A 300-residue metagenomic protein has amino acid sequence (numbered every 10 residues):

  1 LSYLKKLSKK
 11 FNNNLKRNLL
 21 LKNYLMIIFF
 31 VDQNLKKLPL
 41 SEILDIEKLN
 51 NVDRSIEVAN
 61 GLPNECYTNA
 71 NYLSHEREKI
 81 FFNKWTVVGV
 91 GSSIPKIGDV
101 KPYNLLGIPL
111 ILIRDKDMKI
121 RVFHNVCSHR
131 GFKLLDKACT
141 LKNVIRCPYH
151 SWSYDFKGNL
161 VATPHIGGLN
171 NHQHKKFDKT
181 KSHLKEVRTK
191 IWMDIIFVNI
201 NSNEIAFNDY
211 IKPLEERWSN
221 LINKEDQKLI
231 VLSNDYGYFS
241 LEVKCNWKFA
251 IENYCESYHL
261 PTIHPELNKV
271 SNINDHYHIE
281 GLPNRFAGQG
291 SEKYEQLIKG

Functional and structural regions predicted by a protein language model:
S2-K10: Extreme N-terminal basic, low-complexity initiation segments that serve as generic localization/processing leaders
L4, L15, L19, Y24-L25: Short hydrophobic targeting helices and cationic amphipathic motifs that mediate membrane/organellar targeting
M26-Q33, R114, K119, K190-I191 (+1 more regions): C-terminal catalytic domain of Rieske-type non-heme iron oxygenases
I27-A138, K185-K190: N-terminal pre-ligand scaffold of iron-sulfur
R54, N60, N64-C66, K79 (+8 more regions): Flexible, active-site-adjacent loop/turn segments at secondary-structure boundaries
V88, S93-P95, H165, L267-D275: Short, charge- and proline-biased low-complexity linear segments that act as flexible interaction/docking motifs
S93-S202, N208-E216: Rieske [2Fe-2S] iron-sulfur-binding domain
